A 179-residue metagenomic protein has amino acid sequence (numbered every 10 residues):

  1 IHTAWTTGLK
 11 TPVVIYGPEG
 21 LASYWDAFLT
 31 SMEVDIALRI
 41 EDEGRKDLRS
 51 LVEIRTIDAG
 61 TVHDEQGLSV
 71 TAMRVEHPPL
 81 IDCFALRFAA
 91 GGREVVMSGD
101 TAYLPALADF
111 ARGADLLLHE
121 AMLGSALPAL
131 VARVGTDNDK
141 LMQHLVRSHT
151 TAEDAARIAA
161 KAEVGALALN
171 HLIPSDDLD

Functional and structural regions predicted by a protein language model:
I1-A102, D109, L178-D179: Binuclear metal-dependent hydrolase catalytic cores
E94, A102-D179: Cap/insert and terminal regions of metallo-dependent hydrolase folds
